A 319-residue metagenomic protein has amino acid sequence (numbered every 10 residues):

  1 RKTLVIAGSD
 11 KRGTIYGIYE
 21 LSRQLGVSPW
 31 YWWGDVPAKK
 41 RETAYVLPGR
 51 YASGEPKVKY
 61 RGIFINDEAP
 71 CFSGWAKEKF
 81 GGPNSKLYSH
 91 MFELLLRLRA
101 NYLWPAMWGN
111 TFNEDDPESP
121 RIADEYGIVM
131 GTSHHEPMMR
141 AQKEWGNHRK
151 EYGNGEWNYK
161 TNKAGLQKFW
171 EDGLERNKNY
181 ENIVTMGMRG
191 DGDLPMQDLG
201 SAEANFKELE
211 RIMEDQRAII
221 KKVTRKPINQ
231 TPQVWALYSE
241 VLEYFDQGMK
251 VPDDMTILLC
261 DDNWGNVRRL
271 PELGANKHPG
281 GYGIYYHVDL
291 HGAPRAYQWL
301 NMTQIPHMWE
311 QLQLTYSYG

Functional and structural regions predicted by a protein language model:
R1-E55: Contiguous, structured surface segment used for ligand recognition
T3-G8, N66-S85, N101-T111, W145-L166 (+2 more regions): The substrate-binding groove and active-site-proximal loops of carbohydrate-active enzymes, especially glycoside
D10, I63, R99, I257 (+1 more regions): Conserved, mostly hydrophobic/aromatic
V36-Y45, M107-W108, E114-E125, E151-P279 (+1 more regions): Gly/Pro-rich turn-and-neighbor structural signature
K40-M91, N266-Y285: Conserved oxyanion/phosphate-binding beta-strand-loop segments in alpha/beta enzyme cores
I65, G81, S89, E93 (+4 more regions): Trp/Phe/Arg-rich N-terminal binding region typifying the photolyase-homology
L96, N101-W104, N110, E118 (+3 more regions): Structured mid-domain segments that build the active-site/substrate or prosthetic-cofactor binding neighborhood
N113-N154, L166-W170, L312-G319: Catalytic or ion-translocation cores adjacent to nucleophile or general acid/base/metal-coordination motifs in diverse
